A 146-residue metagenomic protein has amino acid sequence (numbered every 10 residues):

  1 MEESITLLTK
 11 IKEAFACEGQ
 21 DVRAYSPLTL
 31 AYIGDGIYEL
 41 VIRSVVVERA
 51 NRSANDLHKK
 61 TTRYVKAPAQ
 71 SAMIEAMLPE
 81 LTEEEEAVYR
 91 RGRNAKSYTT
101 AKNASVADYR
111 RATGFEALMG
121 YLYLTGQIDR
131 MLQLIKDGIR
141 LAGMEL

Functional and structural regions predicted by a protein language model:
M1-L146: Double-stranded RNA-binding/processing signature
